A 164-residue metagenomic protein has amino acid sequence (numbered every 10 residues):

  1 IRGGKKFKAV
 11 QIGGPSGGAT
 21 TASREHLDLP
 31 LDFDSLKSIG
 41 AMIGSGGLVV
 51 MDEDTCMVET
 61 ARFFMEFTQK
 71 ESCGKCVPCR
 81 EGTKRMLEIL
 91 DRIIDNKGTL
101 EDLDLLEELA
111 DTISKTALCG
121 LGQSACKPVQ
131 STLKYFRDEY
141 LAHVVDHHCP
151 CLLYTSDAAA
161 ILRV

Functional and structural regions predicted by a protein language model:
I1-G44: Glycine-rich anion/phosphate-binding loop at the beta-strand->alpha-helix junction
K8-T20, E81-R85, L106-D111, Q123-S131 (+1 more regions): A glycine-rich phosphate-binding loop feature that marks nucleotide/adenosyl-phosphate handling sites
K8-V10, V58-K75, K97-L118, Y140-L152: Immediate flanking context of iron-sulfur cluster ligation sites
Q11-S16, H26-D28, M65-Q69, E81-M86 (+1 more regions): Active/binding-pocket-proximal capping segment
T20-H26, T60-F63, L87-D91, S131-L133: Short acidic, glycine/serine/threonine-rich loops at helix termini
L29-M51, G120-V129, L133: Glycine-rich and small/hydrophobic secondary-structure elements
P78-G98, L121-Y140: Iron-sulfur (Fe-S) cluster-binding segments and ferredoxin-like electron-carrier domains, especially [2Fe-2S]
Y154-A160: Conserved small/polar residues in nucleotide/adenosyl-binding loops
